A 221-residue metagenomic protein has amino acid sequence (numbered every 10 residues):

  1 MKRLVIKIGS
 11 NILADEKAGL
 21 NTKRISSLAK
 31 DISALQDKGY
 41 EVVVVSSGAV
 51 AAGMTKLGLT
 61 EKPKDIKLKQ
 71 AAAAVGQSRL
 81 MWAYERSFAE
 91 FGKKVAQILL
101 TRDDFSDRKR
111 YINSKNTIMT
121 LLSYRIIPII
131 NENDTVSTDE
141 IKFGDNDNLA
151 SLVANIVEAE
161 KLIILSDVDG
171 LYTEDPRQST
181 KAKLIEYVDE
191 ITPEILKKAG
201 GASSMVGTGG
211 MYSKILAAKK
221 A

Functional and structural regions predicted by a protein language model:
M1-K219: Nucleotide/pyrophosphate-binding catalytic subdomain
